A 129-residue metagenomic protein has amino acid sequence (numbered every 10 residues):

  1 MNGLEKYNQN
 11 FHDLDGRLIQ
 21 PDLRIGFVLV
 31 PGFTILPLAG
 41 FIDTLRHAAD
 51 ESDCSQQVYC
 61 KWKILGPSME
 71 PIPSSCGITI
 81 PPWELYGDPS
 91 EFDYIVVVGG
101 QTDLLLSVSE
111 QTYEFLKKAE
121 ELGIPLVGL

Functional and structural regions predicted by a protein language model:
M1-L126: Extended, subdomain-level signal for the structured scaffold at the beginning of enzyme domains
